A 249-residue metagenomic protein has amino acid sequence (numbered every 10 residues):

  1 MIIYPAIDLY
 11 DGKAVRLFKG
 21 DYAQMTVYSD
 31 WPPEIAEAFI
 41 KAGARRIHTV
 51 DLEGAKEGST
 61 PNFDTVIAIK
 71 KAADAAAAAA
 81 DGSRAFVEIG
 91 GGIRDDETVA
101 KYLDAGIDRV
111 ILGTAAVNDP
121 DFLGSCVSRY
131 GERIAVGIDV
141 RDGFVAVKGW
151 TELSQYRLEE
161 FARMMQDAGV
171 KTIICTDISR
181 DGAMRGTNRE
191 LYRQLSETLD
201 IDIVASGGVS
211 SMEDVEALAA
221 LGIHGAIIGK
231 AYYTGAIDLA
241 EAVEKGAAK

Functional and structural regions predicted by a protein language model:
I2-A6, R46, R84-E88, R109-I111 (+5 more regions): Structural preference for beta-strand elements that scaffold enzyme active sites
D8, F39, I47, Y102 (+5 more regions): Conserved, mostly hydrophobic/aromatic
V15, K19-A23, I107-D181: Conserved anion-binding
R46-T65, T114, I174-R185: Glycine-rich, proline-tolerant flexible connector loops at the mouths of alpha/beta enzymes
E53, P61-A76, A80-C126: Glycine/small-residue-rich loop that forms an oxyanion/phosphate-binding "nest" at active or ligand-binding sites
T60-I67, T151-E160, R185-Q194: Charged helix-capping and loop-helix junction motifs
V87-G106, E190-G225: Catalytic cores of alpha/beta
D104-F122, G207-S211, L221-L239: Glycine-rich phosphate-binding active-site loops on the catalytic face of alpha/beta enzymes
